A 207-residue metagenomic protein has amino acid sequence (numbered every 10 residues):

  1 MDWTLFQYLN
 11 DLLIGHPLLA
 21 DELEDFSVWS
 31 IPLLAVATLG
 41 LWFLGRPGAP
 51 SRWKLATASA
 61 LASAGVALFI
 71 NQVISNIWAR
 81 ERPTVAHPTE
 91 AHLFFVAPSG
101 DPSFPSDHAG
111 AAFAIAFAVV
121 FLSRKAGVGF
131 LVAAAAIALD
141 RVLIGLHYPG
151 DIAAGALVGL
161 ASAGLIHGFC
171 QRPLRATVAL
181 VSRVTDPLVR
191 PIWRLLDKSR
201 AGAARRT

Functional and structural regions predicted by a protein language model:
M1-A35, N71-G100, V181-T207: N-terminal transmembrane-helix/juxtamembrane module of multi-pass inner/ER membrane proteins
L12-H16, R46-P47, N76-E81, V85 (+3 more regions): Membrane-interface elements of multi-pass transporters and channels
L18, A49-L55, L122-G129: Membrane-helix interface segments
S27-G45, A111: Hydrophobic alpha-helical transmembrane segments
G40-I70: Interfacial segments of alpha-helical transmembrane regions
L61-S75, V128-R141: Small-polar-interrupted transmembrane alpha-helices in polytopic inner-membrane proteins
A67-Q72, N76, L160-G168: Transmembrane alpha-helical segments of multi-pass membrane transport proteins and ion-pumping complexes
F94-R200: Membrane-embedded catalytic cores of phosphoryl/pyrophosphoryl-handling enzymes
